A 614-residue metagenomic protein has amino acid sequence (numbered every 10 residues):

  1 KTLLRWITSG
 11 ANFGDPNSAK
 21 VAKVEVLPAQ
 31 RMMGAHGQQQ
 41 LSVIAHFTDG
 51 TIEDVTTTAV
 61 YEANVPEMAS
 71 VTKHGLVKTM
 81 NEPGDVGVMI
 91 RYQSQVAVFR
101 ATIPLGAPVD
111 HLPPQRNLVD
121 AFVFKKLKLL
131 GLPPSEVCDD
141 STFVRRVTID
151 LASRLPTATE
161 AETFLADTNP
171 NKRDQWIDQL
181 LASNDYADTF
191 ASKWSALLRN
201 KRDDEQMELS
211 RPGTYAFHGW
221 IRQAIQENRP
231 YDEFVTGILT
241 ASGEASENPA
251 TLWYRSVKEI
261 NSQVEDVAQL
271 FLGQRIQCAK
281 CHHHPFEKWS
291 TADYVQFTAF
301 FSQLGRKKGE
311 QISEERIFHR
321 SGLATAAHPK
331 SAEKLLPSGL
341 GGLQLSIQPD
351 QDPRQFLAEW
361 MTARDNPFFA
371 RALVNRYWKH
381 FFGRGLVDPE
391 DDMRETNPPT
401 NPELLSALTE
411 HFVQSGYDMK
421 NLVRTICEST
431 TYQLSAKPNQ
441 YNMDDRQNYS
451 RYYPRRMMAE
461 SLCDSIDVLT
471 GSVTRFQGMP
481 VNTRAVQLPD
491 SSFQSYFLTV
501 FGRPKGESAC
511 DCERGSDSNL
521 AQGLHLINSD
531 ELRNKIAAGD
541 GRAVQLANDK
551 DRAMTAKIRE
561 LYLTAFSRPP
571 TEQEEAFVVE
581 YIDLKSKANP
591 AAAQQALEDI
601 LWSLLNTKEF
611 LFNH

Functional and structural regions predicted by a protein language model:
K1-F124, L129: Extracytoplasmic soluble-region selector
T2-F13, A521-N528, L532, I536-A537: Catalytic cores of secreted or luminal carbohydrate-active enzymes
P113-D185, A196-Q477, C512-E513, R533-L597 (+1 more regions): Primarily short, surface-exposed interaction patches in extracytoplasmic proteins
D188: Metal- or metallocofactor-binding catalytic centers and their adjacent structured scaffolds across diverse enzyme
A191-S192: Amphipathic alpha-helical scaffolding segments comprising HEAT/armadillo-like alpha-solenoid repeats
T470-M479, V486-Q487, F497-R503, S508-I527: Long, His/Glu/Asp-enriched segments that create or flank divalent metal/ion-associated functional microenvironments
I600: Globin-like tetrapyrrole-binding proteins
